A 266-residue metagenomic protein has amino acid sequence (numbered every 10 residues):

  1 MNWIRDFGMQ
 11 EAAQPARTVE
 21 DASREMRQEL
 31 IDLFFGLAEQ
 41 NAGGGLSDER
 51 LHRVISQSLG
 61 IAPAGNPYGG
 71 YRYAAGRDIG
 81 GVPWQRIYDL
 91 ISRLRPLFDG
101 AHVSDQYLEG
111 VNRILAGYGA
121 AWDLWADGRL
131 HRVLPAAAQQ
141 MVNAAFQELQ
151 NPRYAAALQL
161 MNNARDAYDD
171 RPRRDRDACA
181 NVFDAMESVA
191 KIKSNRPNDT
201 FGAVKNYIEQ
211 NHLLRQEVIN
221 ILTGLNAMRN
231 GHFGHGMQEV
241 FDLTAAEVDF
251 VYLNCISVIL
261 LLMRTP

Functional and structural regions predicted by a protein language model:
N2-M9, A13-R17, F201-P266: Long, charged low-complexity segments
P15, V19, D32-Q159: Internal, Lys/Arg-enriched amphipathic helical interaction segments that engage polyanionic partners
Q40, A180-I219: Short non-catalytic regulatory patches outside canonical folded cores
D78-G81, E148-N151, A155, D169-R176 (+2 more regions): Short, solvent-exposed segments of well-ordered alpha helices
P96-S104, I192-D199, L262-P266: Short helix-capping/linker segments at secondary-structure and domain boundaries
A156-Q159, R173-D184, D199, N220 (+2 more regions): Short, well-structured alpha-helical interface segments that form or flank functional binding sites
L158-R165, D175-S194, I256: Short, hydrophobic, well-ordered secondary-structure elements
Q159-R171, M228-H232: Solvent-exposed, amphipathic alpha-helical segments
